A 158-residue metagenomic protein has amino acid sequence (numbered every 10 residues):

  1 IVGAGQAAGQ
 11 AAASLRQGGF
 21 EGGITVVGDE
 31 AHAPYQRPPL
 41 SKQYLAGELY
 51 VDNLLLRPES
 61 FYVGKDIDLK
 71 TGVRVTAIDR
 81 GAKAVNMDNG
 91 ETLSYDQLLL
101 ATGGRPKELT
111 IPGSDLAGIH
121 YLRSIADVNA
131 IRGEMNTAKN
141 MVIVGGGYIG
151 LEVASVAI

Functional and structural regions predicted by a protein language model:
I1-D68, V156-I158: Beta1-alpha1 glycine-rich phosphate/pyrophosphate-binding loop at the start of Rossmann-like nucleotide-binding domains
V2, L55-V142: FAD-binding core/adjacent interface of flavoenzyme oxidoreductases
A8, G150-L151: N-terminal Rossmann-fold NAD(P) dinucleotide-binding loop
G22-G23, T102, L122-R123, E152-V153 (+1 more regions): Catalytic cores of transferase enzymes with a strong primary signal for eukaryotic protein kinases
P34, Y95, E108-L109, L151-V153: Glycine/Thr-rich phosphate-binding loops of Rossmann-like dinucleotide-binding domains
